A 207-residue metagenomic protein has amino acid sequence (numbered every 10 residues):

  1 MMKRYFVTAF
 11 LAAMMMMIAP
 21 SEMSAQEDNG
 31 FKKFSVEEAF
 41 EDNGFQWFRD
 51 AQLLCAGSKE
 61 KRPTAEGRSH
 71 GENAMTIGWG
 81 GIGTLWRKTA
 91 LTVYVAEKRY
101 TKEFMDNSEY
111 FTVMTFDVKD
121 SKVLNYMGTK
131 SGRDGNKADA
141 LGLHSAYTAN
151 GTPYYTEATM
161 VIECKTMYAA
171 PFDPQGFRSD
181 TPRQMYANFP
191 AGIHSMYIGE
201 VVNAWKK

Functional and structural regions predicted by a protein language model:
M1, I18-A19: Short intrinsically disordered, low-complexity coil segments enriched in acidic
M1-F10: Bacterial N-terminal signal peptides that target proteins for export
A9-I18: Bacterial N-terminal signal peptides
P20-A25: Sec/Tat signal peptide C-region and signal peptidase I cleavage site
Q26-K207: Active-site-proximal mixed secondary-structure blocks
